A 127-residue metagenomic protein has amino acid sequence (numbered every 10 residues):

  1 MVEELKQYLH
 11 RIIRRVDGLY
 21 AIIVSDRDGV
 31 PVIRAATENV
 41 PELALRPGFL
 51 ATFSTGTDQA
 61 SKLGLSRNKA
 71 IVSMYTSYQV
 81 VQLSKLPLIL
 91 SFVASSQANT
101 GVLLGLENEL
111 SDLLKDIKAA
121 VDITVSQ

Functional and structural regions predicted by a protein language model:
M1-Q127: Non-catalytic interaction/Regulatory regions outside core domains
